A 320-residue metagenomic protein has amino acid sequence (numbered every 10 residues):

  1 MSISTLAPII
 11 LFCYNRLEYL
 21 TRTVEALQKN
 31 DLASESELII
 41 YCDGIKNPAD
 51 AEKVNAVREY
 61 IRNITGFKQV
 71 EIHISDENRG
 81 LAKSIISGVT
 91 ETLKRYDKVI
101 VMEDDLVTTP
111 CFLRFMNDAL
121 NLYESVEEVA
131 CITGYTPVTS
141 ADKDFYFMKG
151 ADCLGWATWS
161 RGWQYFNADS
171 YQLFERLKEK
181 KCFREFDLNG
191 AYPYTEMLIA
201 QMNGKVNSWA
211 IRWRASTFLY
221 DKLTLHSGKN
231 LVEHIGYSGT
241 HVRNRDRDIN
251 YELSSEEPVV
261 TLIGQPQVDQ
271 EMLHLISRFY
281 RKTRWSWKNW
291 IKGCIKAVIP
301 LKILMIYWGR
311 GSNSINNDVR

Functional and structural regions predicted by a protein language model:
S2-V101, L106-R320: An acidic/histidine-cluster motif and surrounding catalytic segment that typifies divalent-metal-assisted enzyme active
